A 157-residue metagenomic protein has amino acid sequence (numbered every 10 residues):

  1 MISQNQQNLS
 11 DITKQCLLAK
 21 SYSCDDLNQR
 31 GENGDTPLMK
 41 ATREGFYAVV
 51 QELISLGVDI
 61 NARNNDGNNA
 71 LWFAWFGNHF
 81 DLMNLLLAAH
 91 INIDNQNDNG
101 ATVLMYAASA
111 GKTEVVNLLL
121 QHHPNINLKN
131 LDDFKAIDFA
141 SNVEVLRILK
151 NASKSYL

Functional and structural regions predicted by a protein language model:
M1-E44, Q51, S55, S155-L157: Intrinsically disordered, low-complexity regulatory segments in ankyrin-centric signaling systems
I12, K40-F46, F73-H79, Y106-K112 (+1 more regions): Ankyrin repeat A-helix N-terminal signature
K20-D25, Q51-D59, N84-N92, L118-N125 (+1 more regions): Ankyrin repeat domain, specifically the short helix-to-loop turn at the C-terminus of the second helix of each repeat
Q29-R30, I60-R63, I93-Q96, I126-K129: Ankyrin repeat boundary signal
R43, S55, R63-D94: Alpha-helical adaptor scaffolds
A48-V49, D81-L82, E114-V115, E144-I148: Conserved ankyrin/ankyrin-like repeat signature
L120, N125-S155: Leucine-rich solenoid repeat scaffolds
